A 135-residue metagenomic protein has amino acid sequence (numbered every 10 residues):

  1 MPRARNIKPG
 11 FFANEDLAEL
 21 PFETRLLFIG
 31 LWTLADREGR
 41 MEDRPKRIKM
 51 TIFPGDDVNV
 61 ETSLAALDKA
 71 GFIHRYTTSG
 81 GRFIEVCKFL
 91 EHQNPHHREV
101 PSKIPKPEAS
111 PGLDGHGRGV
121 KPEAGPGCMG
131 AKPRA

Functional and structural regions predicted by a protein language model:
N6, F11-R25, L31-V86: Winged helix-turn-helix DNA-binding recognition segment
V58, K88-A135: Charged low-complexity intrinsically disordered patches
